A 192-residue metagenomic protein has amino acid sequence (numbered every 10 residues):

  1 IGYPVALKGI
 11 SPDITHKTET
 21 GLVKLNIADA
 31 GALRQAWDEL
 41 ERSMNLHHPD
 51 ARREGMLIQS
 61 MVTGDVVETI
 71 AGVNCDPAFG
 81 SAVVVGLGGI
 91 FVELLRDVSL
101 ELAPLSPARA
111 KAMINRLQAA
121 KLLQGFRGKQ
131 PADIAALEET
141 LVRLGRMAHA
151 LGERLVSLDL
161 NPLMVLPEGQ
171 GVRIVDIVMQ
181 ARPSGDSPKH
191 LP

Functional and structural regions predicted by a protein language model:
I1-P192: ATP-dependent carboxylate/acyl-activation modules
